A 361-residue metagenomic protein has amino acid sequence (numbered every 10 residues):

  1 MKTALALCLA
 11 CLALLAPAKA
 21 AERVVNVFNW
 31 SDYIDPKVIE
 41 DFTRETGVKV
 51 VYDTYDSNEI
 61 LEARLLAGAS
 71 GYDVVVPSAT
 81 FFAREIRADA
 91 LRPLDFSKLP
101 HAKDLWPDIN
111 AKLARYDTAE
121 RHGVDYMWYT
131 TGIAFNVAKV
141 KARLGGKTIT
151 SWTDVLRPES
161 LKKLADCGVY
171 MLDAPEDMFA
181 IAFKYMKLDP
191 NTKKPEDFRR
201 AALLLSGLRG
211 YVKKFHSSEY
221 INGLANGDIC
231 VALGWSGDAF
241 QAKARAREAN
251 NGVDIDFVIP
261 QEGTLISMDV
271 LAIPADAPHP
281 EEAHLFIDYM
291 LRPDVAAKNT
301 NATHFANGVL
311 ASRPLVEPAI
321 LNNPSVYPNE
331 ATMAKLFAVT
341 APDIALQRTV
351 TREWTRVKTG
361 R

Functional and structural regions predicted by a protein language model:
A20-E85: Early extracytoplasmic/lumenal segment of secretory-pathway proteins
Y72-P77, K213-K214, C230-W235: Paired acidic/hydrophobic, glycine-rich loop segments that form the ligand-binding mouth/hinge of periplasmic-binding
F81-R84, V231-G252: A ligand-binding cleft/hinge motif common to bilobed small-molecule-binding domains
F82, I86-Y211, H216-A225: Extracytoplasmic ligand-binding site segments that recognize negatively charged/polar headgroups
A134-K139, K184-Y185, S267-H279, K298: A bilobed periplasmic-binding-protein/Venus flytrap-type ligand-binding module shared by bacterial periplasmic
F198-G207, K213, N251-A275, L321: Periplasmic-binding protein-like
N222, E330-R361: Conserved C-terminal helix/tail region of periplasmic/extracytoplasmic solute-binding proteins
P274-K335: Mature extracytoplasmic/periplasmic domains
